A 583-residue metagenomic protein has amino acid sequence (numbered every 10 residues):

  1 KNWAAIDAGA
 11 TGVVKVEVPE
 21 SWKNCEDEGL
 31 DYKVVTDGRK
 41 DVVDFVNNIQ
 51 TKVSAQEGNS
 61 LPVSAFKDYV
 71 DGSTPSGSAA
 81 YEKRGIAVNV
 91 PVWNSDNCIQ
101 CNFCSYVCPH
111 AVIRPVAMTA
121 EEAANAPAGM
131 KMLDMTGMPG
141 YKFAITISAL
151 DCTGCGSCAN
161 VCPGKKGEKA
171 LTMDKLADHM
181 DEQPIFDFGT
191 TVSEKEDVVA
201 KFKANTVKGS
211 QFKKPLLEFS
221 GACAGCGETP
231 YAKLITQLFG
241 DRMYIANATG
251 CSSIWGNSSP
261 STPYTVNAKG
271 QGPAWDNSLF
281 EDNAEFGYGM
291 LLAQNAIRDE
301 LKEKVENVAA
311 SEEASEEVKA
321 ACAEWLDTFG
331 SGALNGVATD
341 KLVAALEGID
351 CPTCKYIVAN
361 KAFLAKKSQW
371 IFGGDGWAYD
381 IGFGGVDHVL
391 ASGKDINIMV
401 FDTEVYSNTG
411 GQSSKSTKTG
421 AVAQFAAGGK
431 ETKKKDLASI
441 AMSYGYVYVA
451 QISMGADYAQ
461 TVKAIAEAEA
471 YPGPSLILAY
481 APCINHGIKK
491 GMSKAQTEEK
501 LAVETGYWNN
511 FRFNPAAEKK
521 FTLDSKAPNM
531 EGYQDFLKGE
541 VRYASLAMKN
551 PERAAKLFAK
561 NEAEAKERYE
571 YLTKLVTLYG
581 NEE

Functional and structural regions predicted by a protein language model:
N2-C152, A159-Y244, A248-Q369, A421 (+8 more regions): Ferredoxin-type iron-sulfur electron-transfer modules and their immediate structural context
W3-I6, A10, M442, I465 (+2 more regions): Residues within alpha-helical segments
D96-I99, M135, T146-T153, V207 (+8 more regions): Alpha-helix capping and helix-loop boundary segments enriched in small/acidic/polar residues
C158, N257-S258, I488-K490, K556-F558: Short conserved micro-motifs at the rims of enzyme active sites and ligand-binding pockets
C351, A365-I371, D380-I396, F401-A527: Glycine-rich ThDP/TPP pyrophosphate-binding loop and its adjacent helix/strand module within ThDP-dependent enzymes
L476-L478, S545-A547, K556-L557: Conserved active-site loop/cleft motifs that coordinate metal ions or position small ligands
Y533, K549, R553-A559, A565: Glycine/tryptophan-enriched, flexible segments
E582-E583: Short acidic DE-rich linear segments
